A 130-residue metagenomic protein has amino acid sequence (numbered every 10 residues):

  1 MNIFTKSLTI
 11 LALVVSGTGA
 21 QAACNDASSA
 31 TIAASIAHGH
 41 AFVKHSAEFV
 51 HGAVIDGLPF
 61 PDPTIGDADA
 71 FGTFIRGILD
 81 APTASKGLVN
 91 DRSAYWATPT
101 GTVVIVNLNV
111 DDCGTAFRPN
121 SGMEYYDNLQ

Functional and structural regions predicted by a protein language model:
M1-L8: Bacterial N-terminal signal peptides that target proteins for export
S16-G19: N-terminal signal peptide c-region/cleavage motif recognized by signal peptidases
A22-S93: Compact soluble domain cores
K86-N109: Basic/aromatic recognition patch in beta-strand/loop cores that engages polyanionic ligands
V104-Q130: A short, surface-exposed interaction/processing loop segment used at functional sites
